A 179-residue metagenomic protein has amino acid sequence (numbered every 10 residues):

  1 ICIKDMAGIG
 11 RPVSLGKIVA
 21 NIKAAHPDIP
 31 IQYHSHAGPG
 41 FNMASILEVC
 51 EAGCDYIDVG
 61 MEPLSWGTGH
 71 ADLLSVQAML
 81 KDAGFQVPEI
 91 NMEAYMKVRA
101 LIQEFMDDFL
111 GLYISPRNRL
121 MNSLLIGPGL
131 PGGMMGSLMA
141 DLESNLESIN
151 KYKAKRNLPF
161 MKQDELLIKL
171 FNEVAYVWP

Functional and structural regions predicted by a protein language model:
C2-P179: Catalytic cores and adjacent flexible loops of soluble metabolic enzymes that perform enolate/carbanion chemistry on
